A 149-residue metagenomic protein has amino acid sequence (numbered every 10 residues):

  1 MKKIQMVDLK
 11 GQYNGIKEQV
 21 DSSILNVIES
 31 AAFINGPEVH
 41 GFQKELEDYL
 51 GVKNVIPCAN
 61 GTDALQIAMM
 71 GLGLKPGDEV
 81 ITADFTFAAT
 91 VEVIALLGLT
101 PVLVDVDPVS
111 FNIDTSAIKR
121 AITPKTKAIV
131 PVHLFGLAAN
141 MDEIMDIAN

Functional and structural regions predicted by a protein language model:
M1-A32, P37: N-terminal "arm"/small-domain region of PLP-dependent enzymes with the aminotransferase-like
G11, G41, D63, A88-A89 (+1 more regions): Short alpha-helical
S30-E79, V93-L97, L103-D105: Phosphate-binding glycine-rich loop
M70-N149: PLP-dependent aminotransferase-like
